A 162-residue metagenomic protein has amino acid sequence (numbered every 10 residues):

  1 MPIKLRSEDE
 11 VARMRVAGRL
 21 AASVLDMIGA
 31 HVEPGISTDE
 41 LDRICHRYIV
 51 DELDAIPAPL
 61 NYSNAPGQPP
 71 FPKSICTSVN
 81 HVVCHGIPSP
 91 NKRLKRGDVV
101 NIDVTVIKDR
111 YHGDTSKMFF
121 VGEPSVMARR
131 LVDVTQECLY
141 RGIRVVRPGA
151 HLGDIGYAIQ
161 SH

Functional and structural regions predicted by a protein language model:
M1-H162: Active-site neighborhoods and metal-handling regions in enzymes and metal-associated proteins
